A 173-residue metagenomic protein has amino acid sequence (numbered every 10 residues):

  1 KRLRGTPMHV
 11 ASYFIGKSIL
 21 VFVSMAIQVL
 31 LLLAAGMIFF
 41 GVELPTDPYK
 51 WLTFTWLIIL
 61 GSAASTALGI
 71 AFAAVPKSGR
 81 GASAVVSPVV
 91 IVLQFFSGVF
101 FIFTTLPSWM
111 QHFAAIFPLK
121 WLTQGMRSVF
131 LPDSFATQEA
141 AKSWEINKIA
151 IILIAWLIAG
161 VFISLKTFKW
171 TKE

Functional and structural regions predicted by a protein language model:
R2-V10: Short helix-to-coil transition segments within interhelical loops that connect adjacent transmembrane helices
V10, F14-V86, I91, I146-A150 (+2 more regions): Alpha-helical transmembrane segments and their short interhelical loops
L33, L122-T137: Transmembrane alpha-helical segments of integral membrane proteins
M37, G41, I70, A74 (+4 more regions): Transmembrane helix-loop junction
S62-G69, Q94-F101, Q124-R127: Juxtamembrane membrane-interface segments at transmembrane alpha-helix termini
A73-K120: Transmembrane helix segments
T105-H112, A136-W144: Extracellular/periplasmic helix-loop-helix junctions in multi-pass membrane proteins
F130-S134, A140, K148-E173: Junction motif at the cytosolic side of a transmembrane helix
